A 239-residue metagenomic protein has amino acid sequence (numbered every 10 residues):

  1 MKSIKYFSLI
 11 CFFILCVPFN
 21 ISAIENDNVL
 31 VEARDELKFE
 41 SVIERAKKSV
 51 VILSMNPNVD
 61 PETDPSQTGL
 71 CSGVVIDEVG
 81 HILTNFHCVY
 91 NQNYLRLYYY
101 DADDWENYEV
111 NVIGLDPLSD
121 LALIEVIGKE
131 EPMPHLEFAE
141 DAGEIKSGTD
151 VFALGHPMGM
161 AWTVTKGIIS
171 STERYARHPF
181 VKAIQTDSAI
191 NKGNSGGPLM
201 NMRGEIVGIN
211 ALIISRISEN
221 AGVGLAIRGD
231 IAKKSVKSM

Functional and structural regions predicted by a protein language model:
M1-S8: Bacterial N-terminal signal peptides that target proteins for export
S8-P18: Bacterial N-terminal signal peptides
A23-S72, H81-I82, Y94, L121 (+2 more regions): N-terminal activation segment of mature serine protease catalytic domains
D27-V31, N58-V59, D77-G155, G159-W162 (+2 more regions): Conserved active-site neighborhood of the chymotrypsin/trypsin-like protease fold
V31-K38, V42-R45, P65-V75, V89 (+7 more regions): Extracytoplasmic/periplasmic, Sec-exported soluble proteins
I43-V50, S54-P57, V79, T84-H87 (+9 more regions): Sec/Tat-exported extracytoplasmic proteins
K48-L53, G73, G80, T84 (+9 more regions): Terminal peptide-recognition signature
V59-T68, Q92-L95, M133, L154-K166 (+2 more regions): Active-site loop architecture of trypsin-fold serine endopeptidases
